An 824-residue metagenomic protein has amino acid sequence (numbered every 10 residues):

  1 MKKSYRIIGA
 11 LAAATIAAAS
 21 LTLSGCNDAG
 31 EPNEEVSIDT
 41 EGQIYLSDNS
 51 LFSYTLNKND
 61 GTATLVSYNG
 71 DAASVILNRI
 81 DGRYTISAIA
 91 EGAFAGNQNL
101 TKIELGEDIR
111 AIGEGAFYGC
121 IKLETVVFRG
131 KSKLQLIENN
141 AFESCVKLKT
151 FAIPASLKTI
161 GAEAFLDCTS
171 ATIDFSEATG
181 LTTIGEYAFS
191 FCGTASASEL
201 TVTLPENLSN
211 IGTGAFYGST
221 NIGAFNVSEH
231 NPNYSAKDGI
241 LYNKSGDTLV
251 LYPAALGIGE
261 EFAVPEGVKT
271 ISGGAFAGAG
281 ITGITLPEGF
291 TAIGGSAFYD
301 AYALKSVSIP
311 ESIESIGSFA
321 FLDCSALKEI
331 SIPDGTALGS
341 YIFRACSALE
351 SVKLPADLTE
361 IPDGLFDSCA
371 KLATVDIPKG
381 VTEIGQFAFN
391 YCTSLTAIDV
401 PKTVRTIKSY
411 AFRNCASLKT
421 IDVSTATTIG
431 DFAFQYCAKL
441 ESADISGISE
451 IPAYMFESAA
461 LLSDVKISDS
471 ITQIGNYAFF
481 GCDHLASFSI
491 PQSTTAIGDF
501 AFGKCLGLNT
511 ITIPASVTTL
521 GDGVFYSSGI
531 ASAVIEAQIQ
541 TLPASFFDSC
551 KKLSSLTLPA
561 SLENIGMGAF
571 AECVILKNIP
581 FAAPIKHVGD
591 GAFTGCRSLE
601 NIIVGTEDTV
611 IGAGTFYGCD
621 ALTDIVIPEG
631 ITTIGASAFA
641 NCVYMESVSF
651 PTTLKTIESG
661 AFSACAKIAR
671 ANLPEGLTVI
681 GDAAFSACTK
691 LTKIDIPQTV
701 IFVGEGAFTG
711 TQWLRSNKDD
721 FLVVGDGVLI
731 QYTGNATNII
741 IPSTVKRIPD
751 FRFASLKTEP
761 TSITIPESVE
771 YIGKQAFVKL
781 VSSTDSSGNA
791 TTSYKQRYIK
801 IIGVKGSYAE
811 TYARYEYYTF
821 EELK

Functional and structural regions predicted by a protein language model:
K2-A12: Bacterial N-terminal signal peptides that target proteins for export
L11-A19: Core hydrophobic alpha-helical transmembrane segments of single-pass membrane proteins
T22-G25: C-terminal motif of bacterial Sec signal peptides marking the signal peptidase cleavage site
N27-A29: Bacterial signal peptide processing site
P32-Y54: N-terminal low-complexity, Pro/Thr/Ser-rich intrinsically disordered segments that act as propeptides or flexible
S53-G61, G70-A88, Q98-A111, I121-L136 (+28 more regions): Structural signature of tandem-repeat unit edges
E91-A93, E114-A116, E138-E143, G161-A164 (+25 more regions): Consensus positions within tandem repeat domains that build extended binding/scaffold surfaces
Y808-Y818: Short, aromatic/basic amphipathic alpha-helical patches
